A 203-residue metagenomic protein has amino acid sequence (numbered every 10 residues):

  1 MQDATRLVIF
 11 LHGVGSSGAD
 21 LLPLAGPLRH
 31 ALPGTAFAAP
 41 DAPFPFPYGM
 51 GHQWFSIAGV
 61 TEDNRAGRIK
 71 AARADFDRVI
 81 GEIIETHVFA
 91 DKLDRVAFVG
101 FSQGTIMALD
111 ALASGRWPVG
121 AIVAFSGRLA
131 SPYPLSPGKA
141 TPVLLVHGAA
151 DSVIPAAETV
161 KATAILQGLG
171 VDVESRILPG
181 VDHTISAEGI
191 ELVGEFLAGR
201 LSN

Functional and structural regions predicted by a protein language model:
M1-D94: Serine-hydrolase catalytic machinery in alpha/beta-hydrolase-like enzymes
R6, T141-P142: Alpha/beta-hydrolase fold active-site loops
H12-V14, V96-F101, G148: Conserved alpha/beta-hydrolase "nucleophile elbow" surrounding the catalytic nucleophile
G18-A19, Y133, S186: Short N-terminal helix/helix-N-cap motif within the alpha/beta-hydrolase-1
P40-D41, V99, V123-S126, V146 (+1 more regions): Alpha/beta-hydrolase-fold catalytic nucleophile elbow
L93-A140: Primarily recognizes the serine-hydrolase "nucleophile elbow" in alpha/beta-hydrolase and SGNH/GDSL folds
L145-H147, D151: Short beta-strand/loop motif that positions the catalytic acidic residue of the alpha/beta-hydrolase fold
A157-N203: C-terminal catalytic histidine-bearing segment of alpha/beta-hydrolase fold enzymes
